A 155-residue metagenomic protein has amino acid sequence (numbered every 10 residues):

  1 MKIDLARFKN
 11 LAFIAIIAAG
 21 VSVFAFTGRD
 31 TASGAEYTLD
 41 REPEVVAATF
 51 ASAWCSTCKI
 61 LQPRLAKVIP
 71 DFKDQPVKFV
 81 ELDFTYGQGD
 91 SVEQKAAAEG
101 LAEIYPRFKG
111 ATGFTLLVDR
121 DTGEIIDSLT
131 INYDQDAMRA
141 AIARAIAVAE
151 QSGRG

Functional and structural regions predicted by a protein language model:
K9-A25: Hydrophobic membrane-insertion alpha-helices, especially the h-region of bacterial N-terminal signal peptides
G28-V45: A short beta-strand-turn-helix
R41-C55: Short active-site neighborhood of thiol/selenol oxidoreductases, capturing the structured segment around
A47-A48, F79, T115: Hydrophobic beta-strand anchors of alpha/beta hydrolase catalytic cores
C55-K59, T115: The canonical Cys-X-X-Cys-His
K59-K73: Typically the conserved alpha-helix immediately C-terminal to a functionally engaged Cys/Sec in thioredoxin-like
D74-Q94: Thiol-based oxidoreductase modules, predominantly thioredoxin-like and allied folds used for disulfide exchange
K109-G153: Non-catalytic, surface beta->alpha helical segment in thiol-disulfide oxidoreductase systems
